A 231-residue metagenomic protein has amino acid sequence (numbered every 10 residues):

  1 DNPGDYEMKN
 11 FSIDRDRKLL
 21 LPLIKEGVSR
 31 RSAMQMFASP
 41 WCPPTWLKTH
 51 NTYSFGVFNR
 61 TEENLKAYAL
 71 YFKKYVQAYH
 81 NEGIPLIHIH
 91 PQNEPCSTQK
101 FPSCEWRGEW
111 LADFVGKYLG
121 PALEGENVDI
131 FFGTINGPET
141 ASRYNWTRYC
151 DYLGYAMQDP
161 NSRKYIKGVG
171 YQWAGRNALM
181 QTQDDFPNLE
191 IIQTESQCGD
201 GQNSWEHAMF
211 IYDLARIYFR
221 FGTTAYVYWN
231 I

Functional and structural regions predicted by a protein language model:
D1-I87, E109, D113, K117 (+1 more regions): N-terminal catalytic cores of secreted or lumenal carbohydrate-active enzymes
S12-P22, E109, P121, G125 (+2 more regions): Glycoside hydrolase catalytic-domain groove-lining segments
M36-P43, V76-C104, F132, N136 (+1 more regions): Active-site groove signature of glycoside hydrolases
F37-P40, I87-E94, G116-C150, G170-A174 (+2 more regions): Aromatic-lined carbohydrate-recognition surfaces of secreted/lumenal glycan-active proteins
T49-T61, E94-W106, P138-R143, D200: Active-site-proximal beta-alpha loop/turn segments in soluble metabolic enzymes
P85, A156-V169, R216-A225: Structural recognition of alpha->loop->beta junctions
I135-K167, A178, D185, D200-A208: Substrate-binding cleft/loops of secretory-pathway carbohydrate-active enzymes
Q193-I231: Aromatic/acidic polysaccharide-binding cleft in carbohydrate-active enzymes
